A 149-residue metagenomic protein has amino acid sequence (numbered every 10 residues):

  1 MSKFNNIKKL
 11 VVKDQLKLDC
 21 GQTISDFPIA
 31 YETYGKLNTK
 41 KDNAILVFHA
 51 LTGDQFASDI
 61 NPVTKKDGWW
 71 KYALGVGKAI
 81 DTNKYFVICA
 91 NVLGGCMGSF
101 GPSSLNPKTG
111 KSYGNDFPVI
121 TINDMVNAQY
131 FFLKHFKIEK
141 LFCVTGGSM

Functional and structural regions predicted by a protein language model:
M1-L46: Catalytic-loop region of hydrolases
K17-C20, L74-K78, F131-F132: Catalytic micro-motifs at enzyme active sites that drive phosphoryl/nucleotidyl and oxygen chemistry
S25, I120-N123: Conserved phosphate-coordination/catalytic loops
S25, K40, T82, F136-E139: Structured loop/turn residues at beta-strand edges in well-structured enzyme cores
E32, K36-L37, D42-L105: N-terminal cap/lid subdomain of alpha/beta-hydrolase-fold enzymes
T33, A128-F132, M149: Short, hydrophobic/aromatic alpha-helical segments in well-folded domains
K108-D116, N123-F142: Conserved acidic catalytic loop of the alpha/beta-hydrolase fold
V144-G147: Short beta-strand immediately N-terminal to the catalytic nucleophile in serine-hydrolase-like folds
